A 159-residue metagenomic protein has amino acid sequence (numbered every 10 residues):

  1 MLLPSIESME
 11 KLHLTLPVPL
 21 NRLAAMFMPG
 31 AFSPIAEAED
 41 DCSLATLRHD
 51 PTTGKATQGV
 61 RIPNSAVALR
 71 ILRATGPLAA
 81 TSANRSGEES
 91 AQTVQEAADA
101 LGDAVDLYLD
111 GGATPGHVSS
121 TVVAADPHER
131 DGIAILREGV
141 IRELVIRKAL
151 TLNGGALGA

Functional and structural regions predicted by a protein language model:
M1-A159: Active-site-adjacent structural elements in enzyme catalytic cores
